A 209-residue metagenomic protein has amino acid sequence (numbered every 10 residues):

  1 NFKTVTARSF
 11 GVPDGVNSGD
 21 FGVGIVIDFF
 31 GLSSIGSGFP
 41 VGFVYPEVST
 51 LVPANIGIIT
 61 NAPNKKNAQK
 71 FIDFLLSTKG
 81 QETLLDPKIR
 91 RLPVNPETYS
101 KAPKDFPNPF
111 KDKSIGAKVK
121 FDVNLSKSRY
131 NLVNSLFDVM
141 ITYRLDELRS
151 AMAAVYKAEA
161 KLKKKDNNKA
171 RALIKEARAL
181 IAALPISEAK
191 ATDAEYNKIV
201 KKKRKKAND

Functional and structural regions predicted by a protein language model:
N1-Y45: Ligand-binding pocket segment of bilobal, Venus flytrap-like solute-binding proteins
V5-S9, G24, V48, N61-A68 (+1 more regions): Solvent-exposed, acidic/flexible segments
G11, G15, D20, K66-K70 (+2 more regions): Extracytoplasmic/secreted proteins, especially bacterial periplasmic and envelope-associated proteins
S18, P40, P53-N55, Q81: Extracellular structured ligand-interaction cores
L51-K65, T83-L84: A bilobed periplasmic-binding-protein/Venus flytrap-type ligand-binding module shared by bacterial periplasmic
F74-N95: Periplasmic-binding protein-like
R90-K164, N168: Long, aromatic- and glycine/proline-rich binding clefts that accommodate carbohydrate-like moieties
A153-D209: C-terminal non-catalytic accessory extensions
